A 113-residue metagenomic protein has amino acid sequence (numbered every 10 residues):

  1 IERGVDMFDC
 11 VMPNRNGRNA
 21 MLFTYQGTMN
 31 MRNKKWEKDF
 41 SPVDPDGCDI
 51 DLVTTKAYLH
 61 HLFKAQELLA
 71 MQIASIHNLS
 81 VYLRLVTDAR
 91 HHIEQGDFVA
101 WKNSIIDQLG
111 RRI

Functional and structural regions predicted by a protein language model:
E2-I113: Alpha/beta catalytic cores of nucleotide-metabolism and tRNA/nucleoside-modifying enzymes
